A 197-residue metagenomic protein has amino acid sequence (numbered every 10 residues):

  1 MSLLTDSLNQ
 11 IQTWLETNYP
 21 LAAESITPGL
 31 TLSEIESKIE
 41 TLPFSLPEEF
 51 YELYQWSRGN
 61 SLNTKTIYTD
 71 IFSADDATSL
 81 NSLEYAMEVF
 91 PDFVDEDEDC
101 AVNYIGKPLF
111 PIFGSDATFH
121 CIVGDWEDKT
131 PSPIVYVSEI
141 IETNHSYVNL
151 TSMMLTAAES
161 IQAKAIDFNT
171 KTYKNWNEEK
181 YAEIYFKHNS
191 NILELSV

Functional and structural regions predicted by a protein language model:
M1-A117, F186-V197: A surface-exposed partner-binding patch
L15-N18, A22, A157, I161 (+1 more regions): Short, flexible helical or helix-coil boundary motifs
D116-T118, I140-T143: Short acidic/polar capping segments at secondary-structure boundaries
A117, D128-K129: Short strand-connecting beta-turns/loops that link adjacent beta-strands
H120-W126: Short, surface-exposed beta-strand/loop micro-motifs that present aromatic residues
T130-S138: Intrinsically disordered, low-complexity regulatory segments enriched in Ser/Thr/Pro and charged residues
Y136, T143-A163: Compact, glycine/acidic-enriched structural inserts
A165-V197: Acidic, proline/glycine-rich low-complexity IDRs
